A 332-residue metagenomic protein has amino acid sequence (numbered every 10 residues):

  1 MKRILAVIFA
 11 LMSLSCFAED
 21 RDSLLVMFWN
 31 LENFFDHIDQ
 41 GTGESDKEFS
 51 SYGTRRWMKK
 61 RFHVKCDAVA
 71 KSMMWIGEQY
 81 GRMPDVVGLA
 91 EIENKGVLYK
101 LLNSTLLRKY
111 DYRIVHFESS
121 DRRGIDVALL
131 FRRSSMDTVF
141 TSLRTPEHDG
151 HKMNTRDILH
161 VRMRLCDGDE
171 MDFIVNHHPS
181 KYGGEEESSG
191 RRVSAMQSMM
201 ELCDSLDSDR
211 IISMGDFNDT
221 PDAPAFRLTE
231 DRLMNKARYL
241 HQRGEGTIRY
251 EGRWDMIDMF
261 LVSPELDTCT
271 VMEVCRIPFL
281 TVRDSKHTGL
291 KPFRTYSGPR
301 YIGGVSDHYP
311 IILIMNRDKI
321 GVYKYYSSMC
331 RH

Functional and structural regions predicted by a protein language model:
I4-S15: Sec-dependent N-terminal signal peptides
C16-T105, V115-S119, I125, Q197 (+2 more regions): N-terminal, active-site-proximal structural segment of metallo-dependent hydrolase catalytic domains
A18-E19, E201-I211, D219-H332: Metal-dependent phosphoester-hydrolase catalytic domains
E19-V26, F35, S134-D137, M153-P179 (+1 more regions): Beta-strand-turn-beta hairpins that frame and shape the catalytic cleft of phosphate-ester-processing enzymes
Y52-F62, M83-L89, H116-F117, E147-D149 (+4 more regions): Second-shell loop/turn segments in exported
V86, I92-E170: Structured beta-strand-rich core segments of catalytic domains in phosphoester-bond hydrolases
N94-G96, R122-G124, K181-G183, N218-P224 (+1 more regions): Active-site environment of divalent metal-dependent phosphoester hydrolases
H116, L159-R243: Extracytoplasmic, non-cytosolic globular domains
